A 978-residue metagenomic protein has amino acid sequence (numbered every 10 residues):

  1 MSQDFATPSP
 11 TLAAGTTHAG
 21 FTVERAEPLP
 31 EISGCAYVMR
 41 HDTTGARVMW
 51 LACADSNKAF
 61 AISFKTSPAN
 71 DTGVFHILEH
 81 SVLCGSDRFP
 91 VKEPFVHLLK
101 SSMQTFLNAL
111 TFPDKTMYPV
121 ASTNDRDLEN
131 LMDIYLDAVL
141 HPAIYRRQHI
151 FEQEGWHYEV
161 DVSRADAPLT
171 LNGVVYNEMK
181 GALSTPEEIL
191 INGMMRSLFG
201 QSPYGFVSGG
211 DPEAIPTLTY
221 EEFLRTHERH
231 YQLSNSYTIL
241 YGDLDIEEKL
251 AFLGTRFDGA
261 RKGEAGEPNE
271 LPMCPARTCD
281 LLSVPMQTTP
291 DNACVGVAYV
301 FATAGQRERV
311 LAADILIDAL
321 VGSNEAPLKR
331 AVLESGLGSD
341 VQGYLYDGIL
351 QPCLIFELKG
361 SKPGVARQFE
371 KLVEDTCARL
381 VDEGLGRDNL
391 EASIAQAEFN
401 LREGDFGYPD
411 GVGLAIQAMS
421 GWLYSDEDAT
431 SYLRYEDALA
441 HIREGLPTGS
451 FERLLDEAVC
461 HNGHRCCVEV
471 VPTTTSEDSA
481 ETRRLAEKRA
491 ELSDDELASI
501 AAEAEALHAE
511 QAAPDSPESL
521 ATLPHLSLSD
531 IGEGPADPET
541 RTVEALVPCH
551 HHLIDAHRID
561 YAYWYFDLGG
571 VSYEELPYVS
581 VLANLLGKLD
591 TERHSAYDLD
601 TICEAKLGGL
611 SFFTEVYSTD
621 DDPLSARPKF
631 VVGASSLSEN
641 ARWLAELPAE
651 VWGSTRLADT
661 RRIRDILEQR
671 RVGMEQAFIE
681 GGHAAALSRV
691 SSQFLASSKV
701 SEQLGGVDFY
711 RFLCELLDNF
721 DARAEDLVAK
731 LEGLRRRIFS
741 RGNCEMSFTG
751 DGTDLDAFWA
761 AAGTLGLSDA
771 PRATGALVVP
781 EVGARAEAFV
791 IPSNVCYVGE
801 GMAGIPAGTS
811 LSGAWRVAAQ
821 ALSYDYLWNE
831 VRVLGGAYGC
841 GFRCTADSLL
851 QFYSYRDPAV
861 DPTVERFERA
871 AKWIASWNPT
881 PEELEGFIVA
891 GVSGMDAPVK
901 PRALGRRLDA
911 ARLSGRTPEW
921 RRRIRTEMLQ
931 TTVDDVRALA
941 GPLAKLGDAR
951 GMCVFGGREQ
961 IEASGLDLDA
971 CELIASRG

Functional and structural regions predicted by a protein language model:
S2-A59: Non-catalytic terminal extensions that flank enzyme cores
Q3-L12, S393-H552, I679, H683-P780 (+2 more regions): C-terminal regions of mature proteins
G34, A52-D137, H141, Q148-H149 (+11 more regions): M16/MPP (pitrilysin/insulinase) zinc-metallopeptidase core fold and M16-derived inactive scaffolds
A52-A54, A61-S63, Y176, K180-P186 (+10 more regions): His/Glu-based metal-binding/catalytic segments typifying zinc-dependent metallopeptidases
G85, L140-A143, R147-E188, N192 (+15 more regions): Non-catalytic accessory/assembly modules
G85, V120-L171, Q351-G407, L423-D428 (+6 more regions): M16/insulysin-pitrilysin zinc metalloprotease superfamily fold
V295-D388, E544-D555, D560-D622, V728 (+3 more regions): Structured mid-domain segments that build the active-site/substrate or prosthetic-cofactor binding neighborhood
